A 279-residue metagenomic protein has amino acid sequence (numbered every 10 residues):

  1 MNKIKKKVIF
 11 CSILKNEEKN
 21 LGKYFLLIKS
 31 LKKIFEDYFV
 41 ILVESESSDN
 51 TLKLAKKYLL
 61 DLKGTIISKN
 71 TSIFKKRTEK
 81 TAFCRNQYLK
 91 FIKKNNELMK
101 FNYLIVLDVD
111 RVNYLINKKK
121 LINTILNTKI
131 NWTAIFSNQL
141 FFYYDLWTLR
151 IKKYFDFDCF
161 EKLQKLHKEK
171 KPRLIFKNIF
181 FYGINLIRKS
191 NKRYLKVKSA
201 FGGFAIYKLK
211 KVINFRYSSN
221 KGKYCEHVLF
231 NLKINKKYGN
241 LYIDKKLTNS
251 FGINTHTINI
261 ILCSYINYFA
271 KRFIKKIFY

Functional and structural regions predicted by a protein language model:
K6-S12, I28, Y38-L42: Hydrophobic targeting segments
E17-K32: Short, well-formed alpha-helical segments that are part of the catalytic scaffolds of diverse glycosyltransferases
E17-L21, T51, R77-R85, E226: Phosphate/oxyanion-binding active-site loops and adjacent basic polyanion-contact surfaces
V43-K53: A conserved acidic beta->alpha catalytic loop
N50, A82, K90, K100-L126: Acidic donor-binding/catalytic loop of UDP-sugar-dependent glycosyltransferases, especially processive GT2
Y58-F101, L107: Active-site-proximal specificity loops/subdomain of glycosyltransferases
R111-Y207, I213-R216: Conserved catalytic core of nucleotide-sugar-dependent glycosyltransferases
N185-Y279: C-terminal catalytic/acceptor-binding lobe
